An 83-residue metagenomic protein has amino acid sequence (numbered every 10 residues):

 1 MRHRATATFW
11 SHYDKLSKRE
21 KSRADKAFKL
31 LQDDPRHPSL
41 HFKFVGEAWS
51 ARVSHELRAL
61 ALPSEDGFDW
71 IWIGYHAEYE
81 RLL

Functional and structural regions predicted by a protein language model:
R2-R4, S11, K15-K18, V53-L83: Enriched for short, Lys/Arg-rich terminal
R4-D14, R23, P38-V45: Basic nucleic-acid-binding interfaces
K21, D25-K29: Short, well-structured alpha-helical segments
R23, P35, R81-L83: Intrinsically disordered, low-complexity segments enriched in glycine/proline and serine/threonine
F28-V53: A short, surface-exposed loop/turn module that caps and links secondary-structure elements
